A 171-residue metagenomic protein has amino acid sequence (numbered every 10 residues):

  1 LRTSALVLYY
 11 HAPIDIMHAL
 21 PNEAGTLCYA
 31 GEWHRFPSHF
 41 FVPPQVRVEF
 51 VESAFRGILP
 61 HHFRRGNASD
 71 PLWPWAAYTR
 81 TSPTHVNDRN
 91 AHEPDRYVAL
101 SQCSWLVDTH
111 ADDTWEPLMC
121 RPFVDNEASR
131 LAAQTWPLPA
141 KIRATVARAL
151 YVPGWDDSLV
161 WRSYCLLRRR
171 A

Functional and structural regions predicted by a protein language model:
L1-T109, F123-Q134, P139-R170: Membrane-embedded, lumen/periplasm-facing catalytic core of multi-pass transferases that use lipid-linked donors
D113-T114: Extended acidic/polar alpha-helical scaffold segments
